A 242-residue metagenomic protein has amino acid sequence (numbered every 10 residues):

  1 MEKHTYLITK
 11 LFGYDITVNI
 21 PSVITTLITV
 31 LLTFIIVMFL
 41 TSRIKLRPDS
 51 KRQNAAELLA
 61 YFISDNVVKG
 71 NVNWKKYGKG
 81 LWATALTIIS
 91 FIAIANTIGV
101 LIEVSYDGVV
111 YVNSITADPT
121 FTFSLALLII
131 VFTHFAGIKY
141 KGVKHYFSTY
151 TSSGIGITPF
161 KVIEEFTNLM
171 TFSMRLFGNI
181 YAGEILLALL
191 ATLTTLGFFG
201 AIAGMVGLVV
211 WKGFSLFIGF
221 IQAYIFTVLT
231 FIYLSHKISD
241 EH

Functional and structural regions predicted by a protein language model:
M1-H242: Selective transmembrane helix interface/packing segments
